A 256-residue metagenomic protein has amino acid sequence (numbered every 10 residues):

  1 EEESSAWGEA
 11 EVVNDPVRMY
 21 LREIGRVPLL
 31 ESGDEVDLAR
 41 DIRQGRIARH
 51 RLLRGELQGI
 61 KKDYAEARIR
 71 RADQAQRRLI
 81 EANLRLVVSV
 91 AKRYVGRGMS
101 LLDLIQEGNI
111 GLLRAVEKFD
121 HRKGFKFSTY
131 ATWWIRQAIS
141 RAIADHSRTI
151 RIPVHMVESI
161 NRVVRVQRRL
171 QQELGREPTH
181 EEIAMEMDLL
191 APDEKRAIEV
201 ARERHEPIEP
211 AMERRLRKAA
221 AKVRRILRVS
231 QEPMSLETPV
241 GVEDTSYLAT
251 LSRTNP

Functional and structural regions predicted by a protein language model:
E1-S5: His/Asp/Glu-rich acidic catalytic environments and adjacent acidic regulatory segments
W7-E173, E182-M185, R253-P256: Alpha-helical promoter-recognition and RNA polymerase-docking modules of transcription initiation factors, dominated by
V12, R18-L21, E158-P256: Charged, low-cysteine interdomain linkers and short loop/connector segments that bridge structured helical modules
